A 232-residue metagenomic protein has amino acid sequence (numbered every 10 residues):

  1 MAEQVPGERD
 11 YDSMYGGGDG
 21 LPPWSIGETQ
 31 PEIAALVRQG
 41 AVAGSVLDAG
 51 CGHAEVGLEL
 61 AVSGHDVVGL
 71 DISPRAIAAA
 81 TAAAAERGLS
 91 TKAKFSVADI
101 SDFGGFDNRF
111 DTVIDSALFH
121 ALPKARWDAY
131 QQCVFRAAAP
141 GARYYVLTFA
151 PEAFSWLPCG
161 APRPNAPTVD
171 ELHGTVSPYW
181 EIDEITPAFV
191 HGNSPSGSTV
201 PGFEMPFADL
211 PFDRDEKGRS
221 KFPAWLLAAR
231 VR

Functional and structural regions predicted by a protein language model:
A2-L47, H53-G105, A125-C133, R143-R232: Class I (Rossmann-like) S-adenosyl-L-methionine-dependent methyltransferase catalytic domain, capturing the SAM-binding
G105-V113: A short acidic, Gly/Pro-enriched loop at the edge of an enzyme's catalytic core that lines a small-molecule cofactor
A117-A121: Short catalytic micro-motifs in class I SAM-dependent methyltransferases
P123, A138-A139: Helix-to-beta-strand junctions that scaffold the AdoMet/dcAdoMet cofactor pocket in Class I SAM-dependent enzymes
